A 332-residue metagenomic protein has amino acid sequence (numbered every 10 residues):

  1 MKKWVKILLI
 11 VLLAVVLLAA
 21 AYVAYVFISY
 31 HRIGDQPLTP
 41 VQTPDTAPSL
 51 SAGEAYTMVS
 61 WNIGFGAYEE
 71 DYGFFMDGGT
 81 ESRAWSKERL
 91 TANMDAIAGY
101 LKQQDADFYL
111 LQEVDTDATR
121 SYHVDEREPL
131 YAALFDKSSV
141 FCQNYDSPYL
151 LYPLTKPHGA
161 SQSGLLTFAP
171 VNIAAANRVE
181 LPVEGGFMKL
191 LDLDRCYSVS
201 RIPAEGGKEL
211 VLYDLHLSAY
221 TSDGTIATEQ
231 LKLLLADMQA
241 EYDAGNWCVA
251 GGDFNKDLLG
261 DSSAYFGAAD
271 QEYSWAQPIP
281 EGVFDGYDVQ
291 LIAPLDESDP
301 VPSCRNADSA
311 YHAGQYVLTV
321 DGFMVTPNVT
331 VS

Functional and structural regions predicted by a protein language model:
K3-A133, F141-Y152, K156-Q162: N-terminal, active-site-proximal structural segment of metallo-dependent hydrolase catalytic domains
V5-I10, Y22-A47, M238-V249, N255-S332: Metal-dependent phosphoester-hydrolase catalytic domains
P48-M58, A67-E70, S161, L165-A175 (+2 more regions): Beta-strand-turn-beta hairpins that frame and shape the catalytic cleft of phosphate-ester-processing enzymes
T57-I63, N93-H123, F168, S200 (+3 more regions): Active-site beta-strand/loop signature of hydrolases that rely on acidic residues for catalysis
E69-F74, H123-V124, L151-T155, E180 (+3 more regions): Short aromatic-enriched loop/helix-cap "lid" or pocket-rim segments at secondary-structure transitions that line
T80-S86, V114-T116, L181-K189, H216-T225: Surface-exposed cleft-lining segments at the edges of enzyme active sites
A132-F135, G159-A176, G314-T330: Conserved beta strand-loop-helix elements of the APE1-like EEP
S139-S147, A176-P182, S332: Conserved S-adenosyl-L-methionine
